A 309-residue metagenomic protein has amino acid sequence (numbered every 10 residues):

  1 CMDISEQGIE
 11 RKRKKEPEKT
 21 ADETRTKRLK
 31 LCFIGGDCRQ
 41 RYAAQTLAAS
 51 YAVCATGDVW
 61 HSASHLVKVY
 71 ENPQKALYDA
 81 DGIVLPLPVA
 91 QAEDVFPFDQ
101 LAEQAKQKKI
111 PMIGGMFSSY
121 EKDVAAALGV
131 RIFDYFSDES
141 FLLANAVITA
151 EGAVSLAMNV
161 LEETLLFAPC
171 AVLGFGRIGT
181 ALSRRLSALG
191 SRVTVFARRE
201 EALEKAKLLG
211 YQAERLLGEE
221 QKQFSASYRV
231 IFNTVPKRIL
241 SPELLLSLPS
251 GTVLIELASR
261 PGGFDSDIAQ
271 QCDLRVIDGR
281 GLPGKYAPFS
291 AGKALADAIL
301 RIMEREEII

Functional and structural regions predicted by a protein language model:
I4-E6, L85-A105, I110-F167, A298: Glycine/serine-rich phosphate-binding loop and adjoining beta1-alpha1 elements at the start of nucleotide-handling
R28-Q74: N-terminal glycine-/charge-rich "phosphate-binding" loop or analogous flexible N-terminal tail
C32-R41, L166-L186: Glycine-rich adenosine-cofactor-binding loop
D37, V59-W60, S118, R198-R199 (+1 more regions): Residues in the short beta-alpha loop(s) of Rossmann-like NAD(P)-binding domains
Y51-H65, S191-L209: NAD(P)-binding Rossmann-fold cofactor-contacting core
P88-K109, A206-G284: Rossmann-like adenosine-cofactor binding region
M116-R131, A258-Y286, S290-I299: Rossmann-fold NAD(P)-binding glycine/threonine-rich loop
F136-V147, S155, R275-I309: Active-site capping/gating segments
